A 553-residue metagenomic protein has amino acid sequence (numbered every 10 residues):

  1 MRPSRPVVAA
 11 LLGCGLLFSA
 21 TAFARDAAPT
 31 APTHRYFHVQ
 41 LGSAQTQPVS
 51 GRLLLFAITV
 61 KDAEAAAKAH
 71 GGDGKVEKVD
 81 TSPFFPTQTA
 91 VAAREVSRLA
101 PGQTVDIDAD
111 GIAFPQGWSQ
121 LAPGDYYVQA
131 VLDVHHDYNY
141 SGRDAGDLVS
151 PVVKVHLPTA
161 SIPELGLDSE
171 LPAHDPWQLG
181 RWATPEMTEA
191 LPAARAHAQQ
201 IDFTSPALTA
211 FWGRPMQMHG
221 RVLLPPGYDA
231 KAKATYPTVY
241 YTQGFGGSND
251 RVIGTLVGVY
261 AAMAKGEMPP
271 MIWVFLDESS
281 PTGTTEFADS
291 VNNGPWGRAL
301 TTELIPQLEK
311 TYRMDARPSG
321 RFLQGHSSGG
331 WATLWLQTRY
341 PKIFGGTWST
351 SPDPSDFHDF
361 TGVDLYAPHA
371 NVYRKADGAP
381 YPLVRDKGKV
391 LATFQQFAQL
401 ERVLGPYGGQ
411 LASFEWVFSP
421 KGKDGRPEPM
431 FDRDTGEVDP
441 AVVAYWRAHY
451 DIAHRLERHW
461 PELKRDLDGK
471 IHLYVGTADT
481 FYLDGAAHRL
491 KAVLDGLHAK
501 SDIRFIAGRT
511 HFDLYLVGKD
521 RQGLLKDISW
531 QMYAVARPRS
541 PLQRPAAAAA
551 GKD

Functional and structural regions predicted by a protein language model:
M1-A10: Bacterial N-terminal signal peptides that target proteins for export
A9-S19: Bacterial N-terminal signal peptides
A22-D26: Boundary at the C-terminal end of the N-terminal hydrophobic targeting segment
P29-L41, T46-L54, H219, Y240: Contiguous beta-strand segments within globular domains
T59-D553: Non-catalytic cap/lid and distal C-terminal segments of serine-dependent acyl enzymes
